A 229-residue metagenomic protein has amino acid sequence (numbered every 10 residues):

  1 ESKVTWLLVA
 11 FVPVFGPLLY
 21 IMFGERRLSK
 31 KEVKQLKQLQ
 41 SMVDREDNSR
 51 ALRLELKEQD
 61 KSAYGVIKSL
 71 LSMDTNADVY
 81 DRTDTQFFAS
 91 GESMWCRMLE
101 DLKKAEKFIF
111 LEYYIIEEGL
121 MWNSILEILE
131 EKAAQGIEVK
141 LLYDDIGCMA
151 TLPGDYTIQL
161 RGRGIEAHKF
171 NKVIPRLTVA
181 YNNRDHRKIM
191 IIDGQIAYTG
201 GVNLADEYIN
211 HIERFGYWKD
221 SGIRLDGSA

Functional and structural regions predicted by a protein language model:
E1-A229: N-terminal localization/anchoring segments of enzymes in phospholipid and broader phosphate metabolism
